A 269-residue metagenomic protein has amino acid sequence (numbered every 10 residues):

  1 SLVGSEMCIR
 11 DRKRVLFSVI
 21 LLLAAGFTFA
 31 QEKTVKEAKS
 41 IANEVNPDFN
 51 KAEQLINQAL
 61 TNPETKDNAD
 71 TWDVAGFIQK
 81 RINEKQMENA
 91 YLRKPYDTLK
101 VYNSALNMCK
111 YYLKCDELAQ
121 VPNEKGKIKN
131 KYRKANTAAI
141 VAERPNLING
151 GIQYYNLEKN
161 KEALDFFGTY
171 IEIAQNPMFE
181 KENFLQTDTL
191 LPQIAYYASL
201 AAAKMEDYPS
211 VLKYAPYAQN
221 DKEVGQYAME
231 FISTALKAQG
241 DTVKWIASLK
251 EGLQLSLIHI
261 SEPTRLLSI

Functional and structural regions predicted by a protein language model:
S1-D11, I258-I269: Single conserved hydrophobic/aromatic residue that forms the stacking wall/gate of nucleotide- or nucleobase-binding
A30-T34, S104-N107, A142-L147, T187-Y197 (+2 more regions): Generic helix N-cap/helix-start motif at coil->alpha-helix transitions
Q31-M87: Start-of-domain marker
E37, A75, I82, G150 (+3 more regions): Structural register within alpha-helical repeat arrays
I78-A195: Short coil/linker segments at helix-helix boundaries
